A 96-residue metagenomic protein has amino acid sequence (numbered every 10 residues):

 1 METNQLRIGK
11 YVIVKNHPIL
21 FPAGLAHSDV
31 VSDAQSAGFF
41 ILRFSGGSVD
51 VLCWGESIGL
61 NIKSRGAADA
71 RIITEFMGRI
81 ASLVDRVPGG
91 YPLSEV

Functional and structural regions predicted by a protein language model:
M1-V96: Intrinsic low-complexity, intrinsically disordered or marginally ordered coil/linker segments
